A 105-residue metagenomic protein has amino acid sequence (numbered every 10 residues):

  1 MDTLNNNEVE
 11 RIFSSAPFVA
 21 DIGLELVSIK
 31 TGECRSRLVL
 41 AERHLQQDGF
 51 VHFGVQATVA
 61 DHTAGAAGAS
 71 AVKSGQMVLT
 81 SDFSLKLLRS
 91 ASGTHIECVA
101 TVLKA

Functional and structural regions predicted by a protein language model:
M1-A105: Terminal targeting signals and extreme-terminal segments of soluble enzymes
